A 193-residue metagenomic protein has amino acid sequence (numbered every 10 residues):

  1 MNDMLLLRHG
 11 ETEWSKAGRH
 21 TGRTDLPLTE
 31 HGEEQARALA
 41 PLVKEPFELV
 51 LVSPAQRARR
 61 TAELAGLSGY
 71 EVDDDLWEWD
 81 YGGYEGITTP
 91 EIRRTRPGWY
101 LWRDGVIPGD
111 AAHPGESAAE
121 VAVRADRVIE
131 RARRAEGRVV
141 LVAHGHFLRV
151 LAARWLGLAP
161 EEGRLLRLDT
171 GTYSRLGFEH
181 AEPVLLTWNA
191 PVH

Functional and structural regions predicted by a protein language model:
M1-N2, D80-E91, R134, A153-H193: Acidic, low-complexity terminal tails and accessory targeting/binding regions of phosphate-metabolizing enzymes
N2-D3, L7-S68: Active-site-proximal alpha-helix that buttresses catalytic centers in soluble enzyme cores
M4, A135-H146: Generic beta-sheet signal
P27, G69-D75, A159-R167: Short hydrophobic/aromatic-enriched beta-strand-loop microsegments
V43-P46, A132-G137: Glycine-rich phosphate-binding loop signature in dinucleotide/nucleotide-binding domains
V52-S53, V123, V142-A143: Short beta-strand scaffold positions
A65-D126, G177, L186-T187: Phosphate-handling substructures
G145-R149, E179: GST superfamily/GST-like fold recognition
